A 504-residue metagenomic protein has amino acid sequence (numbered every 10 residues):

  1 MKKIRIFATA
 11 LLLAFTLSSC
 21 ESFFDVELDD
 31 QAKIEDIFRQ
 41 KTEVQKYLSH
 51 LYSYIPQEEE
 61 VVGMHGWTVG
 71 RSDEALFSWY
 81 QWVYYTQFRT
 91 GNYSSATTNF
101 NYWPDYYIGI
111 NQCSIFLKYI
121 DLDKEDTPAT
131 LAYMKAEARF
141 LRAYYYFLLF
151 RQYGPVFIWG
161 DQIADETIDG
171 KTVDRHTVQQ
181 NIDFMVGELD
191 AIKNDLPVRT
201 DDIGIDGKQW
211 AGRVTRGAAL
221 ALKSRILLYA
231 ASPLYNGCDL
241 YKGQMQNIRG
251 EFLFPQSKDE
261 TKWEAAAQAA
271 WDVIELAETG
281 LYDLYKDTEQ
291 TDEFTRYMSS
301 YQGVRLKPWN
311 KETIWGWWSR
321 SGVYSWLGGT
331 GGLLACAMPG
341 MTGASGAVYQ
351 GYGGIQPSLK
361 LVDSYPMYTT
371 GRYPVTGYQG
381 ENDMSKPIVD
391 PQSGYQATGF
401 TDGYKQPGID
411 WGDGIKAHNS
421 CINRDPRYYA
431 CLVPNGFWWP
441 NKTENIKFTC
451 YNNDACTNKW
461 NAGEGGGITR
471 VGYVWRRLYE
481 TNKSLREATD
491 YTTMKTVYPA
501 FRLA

Functional and structural regions predicted by a protein language model:
M1-D29: Bacterial Sec-dependent N-terminal signal peptides
K3, T42, Q162, S319-S321 (+1 more regions): Short, flexible loop/turn elements at secondary-structure junctions
C20-T68, M245, Y404, I422: Membrane-proximal, proline-rich intrinsically disordered regions
K41, Q45-E59, G63, Y80-Y153 (+8 more regions): Conserved, well-structured interaction surfaces
F150-R151, P155-F157, Y229-C238: Short coil/turn linking the two alpha-helices of tandem helical-hairpin repeats
Y229-A231, D259-K405: Polar, glycine-rich mid-to-C-terminal structural blocks that act as macromolecule-binding/assembly scaffolds
C238-S257, Y451: A solvent-exposed, charged loop/short amphipathic helix patch at secondary-structure junctions
Y352-R502: Flexible, polar/acidic helix-loop-strand segments at domain edges
